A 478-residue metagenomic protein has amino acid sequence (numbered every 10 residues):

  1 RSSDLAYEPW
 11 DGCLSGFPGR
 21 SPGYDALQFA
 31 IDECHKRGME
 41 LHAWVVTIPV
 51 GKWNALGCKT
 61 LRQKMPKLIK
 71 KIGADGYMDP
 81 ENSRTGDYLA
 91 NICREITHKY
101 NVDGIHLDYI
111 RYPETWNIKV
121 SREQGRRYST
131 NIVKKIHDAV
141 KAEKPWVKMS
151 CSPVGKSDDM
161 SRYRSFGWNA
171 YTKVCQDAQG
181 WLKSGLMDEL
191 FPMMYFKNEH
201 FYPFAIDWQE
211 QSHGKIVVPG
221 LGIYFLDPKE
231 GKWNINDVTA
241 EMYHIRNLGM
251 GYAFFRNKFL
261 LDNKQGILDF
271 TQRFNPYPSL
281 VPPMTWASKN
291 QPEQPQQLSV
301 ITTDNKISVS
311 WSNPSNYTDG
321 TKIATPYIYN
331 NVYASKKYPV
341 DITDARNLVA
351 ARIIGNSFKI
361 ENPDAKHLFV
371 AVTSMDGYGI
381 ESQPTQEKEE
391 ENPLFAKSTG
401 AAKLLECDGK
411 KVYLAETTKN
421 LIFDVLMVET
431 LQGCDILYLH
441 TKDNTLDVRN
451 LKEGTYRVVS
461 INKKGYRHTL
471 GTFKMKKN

Functional and structural regions predicted by a protein language model:
L27, I31-D32, H42-K99: Active-site-adjacent "subsite" loops/lids of carbohydrate-active enzymes
E40-K52, H106, G125-Y171, I216-L226: Aromatic-lined carbohydrate-recognition surfaces of secreted/lumenal glycan-active proteins
A178-Q179, K183-F201, V218-A287: Substrate-binding cleft of secreted/luminal carbohydrate-active enzymes
I267-K322, G379-K410, F473-K476: Pro/Thr/Ser/Gly-rich low-complexity, intrinsically disordered linker/stalk tracts
K322-A365, Y378, P384-T385, T430-L446: Recognizes extended acidic, P/S/T-rich segments that occur within or adjacent to Ig-like beta-sandwich modules
I360-S382, E453-Y466: Beta-strand-rich modules
Y413, R457-N478: C-terminal tail/sorting-segment detector
